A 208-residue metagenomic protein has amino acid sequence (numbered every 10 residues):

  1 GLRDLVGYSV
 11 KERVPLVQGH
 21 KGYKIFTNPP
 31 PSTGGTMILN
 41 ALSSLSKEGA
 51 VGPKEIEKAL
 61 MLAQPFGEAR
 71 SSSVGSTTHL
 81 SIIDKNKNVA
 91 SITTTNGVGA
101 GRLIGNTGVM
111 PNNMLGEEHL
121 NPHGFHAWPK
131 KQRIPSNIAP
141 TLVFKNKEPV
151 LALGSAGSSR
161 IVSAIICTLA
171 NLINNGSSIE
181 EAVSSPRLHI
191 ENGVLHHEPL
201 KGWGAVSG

Functional and structural regions predicted by a protein language model:
G1-P31: Accessory "access/gating" subregions that flank catalytic or transport cores
P31-A69, G75-G208: Proteins synthesized as precursors that undergo proteolytic processing into mature forms
